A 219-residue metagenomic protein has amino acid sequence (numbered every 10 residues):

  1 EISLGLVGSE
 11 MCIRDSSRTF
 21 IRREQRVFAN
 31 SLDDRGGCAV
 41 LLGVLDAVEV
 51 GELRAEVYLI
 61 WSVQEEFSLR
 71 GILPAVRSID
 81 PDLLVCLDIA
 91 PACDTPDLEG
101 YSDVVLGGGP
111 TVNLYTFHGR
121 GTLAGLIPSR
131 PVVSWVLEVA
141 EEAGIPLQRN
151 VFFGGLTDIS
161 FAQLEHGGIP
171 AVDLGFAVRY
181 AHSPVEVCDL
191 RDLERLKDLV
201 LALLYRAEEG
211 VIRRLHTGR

Functional and structural regions predicted by a protein language model:
E1-G8, C12: Single conserved hydrophobic/aromatic residue that forms the stacking wall/gate of nucleotide- or nucleobase-binding
D15-F28, A143-G144, V178-A181: Glycine/charged-rich beta-loop-alpha catalytic/anionic-binding loops adjacent to active sites
T19, I60-S68, I89-A92, V178-Y180: Acidic, glycine-rich active-site loops and adjacent beta-strand->loop/helix elements that engage anionic groups
R23-F67, L196-L203: Alpha-helical metal-binding/catalytic segments enriched in His/Glu/Asp
L69-L73, T95-G100, S160-F161, P184-V185: Short, well-ordered secondary-structure micro-motifs
A75-P96: A glycine-rich helix N-cap at a beta->alpha junction
L106-K197, Y205-R219: Active-site-adjacent substrate-binding region of metalloamidase/peptidase-like peptide-processing proteins
